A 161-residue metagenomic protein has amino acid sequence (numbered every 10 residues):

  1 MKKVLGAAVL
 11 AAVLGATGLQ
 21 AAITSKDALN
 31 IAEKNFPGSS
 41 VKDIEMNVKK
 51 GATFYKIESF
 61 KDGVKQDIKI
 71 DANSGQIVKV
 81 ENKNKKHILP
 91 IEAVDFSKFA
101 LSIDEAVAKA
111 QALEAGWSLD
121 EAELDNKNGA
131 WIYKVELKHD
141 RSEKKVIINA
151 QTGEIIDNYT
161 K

Functional and structural regions predicted by a protein language model:
K2-K161: Long, terminal "pre-/pro-" and other extracytoplasmic accessory regions that lie outside the mature folded/catalytic
